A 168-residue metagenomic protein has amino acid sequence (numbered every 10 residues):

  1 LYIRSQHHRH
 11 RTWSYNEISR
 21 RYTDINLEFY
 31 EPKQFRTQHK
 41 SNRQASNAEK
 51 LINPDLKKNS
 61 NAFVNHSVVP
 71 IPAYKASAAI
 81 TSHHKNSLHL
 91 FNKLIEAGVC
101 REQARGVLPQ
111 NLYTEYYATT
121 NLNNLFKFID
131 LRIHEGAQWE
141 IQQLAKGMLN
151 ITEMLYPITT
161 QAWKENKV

Functional and structural regions predicted by a protein language model:
L1-V168: Family-specific signature for flavin-dependent thymidylate synthase
